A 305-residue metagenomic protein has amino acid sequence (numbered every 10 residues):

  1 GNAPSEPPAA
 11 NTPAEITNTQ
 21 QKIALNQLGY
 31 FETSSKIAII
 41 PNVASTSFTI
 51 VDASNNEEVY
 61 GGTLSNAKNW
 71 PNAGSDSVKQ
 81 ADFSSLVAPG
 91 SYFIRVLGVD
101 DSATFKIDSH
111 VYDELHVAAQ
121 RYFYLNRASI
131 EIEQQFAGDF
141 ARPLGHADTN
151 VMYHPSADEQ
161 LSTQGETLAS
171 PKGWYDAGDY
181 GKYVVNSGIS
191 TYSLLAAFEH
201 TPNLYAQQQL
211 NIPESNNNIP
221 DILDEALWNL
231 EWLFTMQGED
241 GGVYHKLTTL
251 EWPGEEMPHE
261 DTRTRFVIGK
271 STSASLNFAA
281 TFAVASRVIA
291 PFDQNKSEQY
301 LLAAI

Functional and structural regions predicted by a protein language model:
G1-N2: N-terminal Sec signal peptide cleavage junction
A10-T19, S102-D139: Low-complexity, Pro/Ser/Thr- and charge-rich linker/hinge segments at domain boundaries
K22-H110: Ligand-binding face of N-terminal immunoglobulin V-set domains in extracellular IgSF glycoproteins
A38, V96, Y180, T191-I212 (+2 more regions): Well-ordered alpha-helical scaffold segments within catalytic/enzyme domains
A137, R142-D176, Q209-N216, E251-S271: Aromatic- and acidic-residue-enriched carbohydrate-binding clefts of CAZyme catalytic domains
H154, S162, G181-S193, D221-W228 (+1 more regions): Aromatic- and histidine-enriched alpha-helix N-cap/loop-to-helix transition segments that scaffold the rims
T167-A177, G238-I305: Active-site lining segments of carbohydrate-active enzymes
I219-G242: Carboxylate/His-rich catalytic cores and anion/metal-binding grooves
